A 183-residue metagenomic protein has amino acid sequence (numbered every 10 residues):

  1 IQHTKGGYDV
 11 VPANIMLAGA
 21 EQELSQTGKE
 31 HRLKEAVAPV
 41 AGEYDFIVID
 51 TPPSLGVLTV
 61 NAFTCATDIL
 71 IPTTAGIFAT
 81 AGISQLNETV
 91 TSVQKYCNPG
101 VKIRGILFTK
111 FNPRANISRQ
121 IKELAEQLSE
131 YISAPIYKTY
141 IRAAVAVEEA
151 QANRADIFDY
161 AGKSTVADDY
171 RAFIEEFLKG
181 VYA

Functional and structural regions predicted by a protein language model:
I1-G42, A150-A152: P-loop/Walker-type NTP enzyme "switch/lid" segment
V11, T139-I141: Hydrophobic residues at beta-strand termini and immediately following loops that shape nucleotide-binding pockets
R32, Q85, D169: Charged catalytic carboxylate motif
A41-T139: Conserved catalytic-core segment of NTP-binding enzymes
A143-E149: Short, glycine-rich, amphipathic interfacial segments at transmembrane boundaries or analogous
A150-A172: C-terminal boundary of histidine-terminating zinc-finger modules
A172-A183: C-terminal alpha-helix
